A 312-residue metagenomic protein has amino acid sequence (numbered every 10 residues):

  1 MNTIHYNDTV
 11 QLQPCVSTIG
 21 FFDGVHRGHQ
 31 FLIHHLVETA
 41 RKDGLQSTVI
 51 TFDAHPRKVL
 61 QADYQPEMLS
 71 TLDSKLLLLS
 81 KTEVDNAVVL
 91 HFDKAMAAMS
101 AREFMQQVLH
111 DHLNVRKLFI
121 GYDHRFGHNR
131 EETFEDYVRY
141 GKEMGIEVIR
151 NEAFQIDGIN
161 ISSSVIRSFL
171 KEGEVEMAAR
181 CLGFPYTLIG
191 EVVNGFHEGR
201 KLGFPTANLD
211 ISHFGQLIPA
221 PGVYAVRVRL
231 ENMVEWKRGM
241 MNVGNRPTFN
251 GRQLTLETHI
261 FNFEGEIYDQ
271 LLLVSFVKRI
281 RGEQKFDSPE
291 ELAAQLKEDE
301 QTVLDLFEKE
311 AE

Functional and structural regions predicted by a protein language model:
M1-T3, P14-C15: Extreme N-terminal starter segment of soluble prokaryotic enzymes
N2-T9, V88: Short acidic-hydrophobic, aromatic-tinged amphipathic segments that line or gate anion-handling sites
D8-T71: N-terminal catalytic cores of NTP/NDP-binding nucleotidyl/phosphoryl-transfer enzymes
H26, L79, L118, A178 (+2 more regions): Residue-level signal for inorganic ion chemistry
F52, F92, A153: Cofactor-binding loop segments of dinucleotide-utilizing enzymes, especially the Rossmann-like FAD- and NAD(P)+-binding
K58-M144: N-terminal Rossmann-like or analogous alpha/beta NTP/dinucleotide-binding catalytic cores that position adenine
G141-N242: Glycine-rich, Lys/Arg-enriched anion-binding loops that position phosphate/diphosphate groups for phosphoryl
G195-E312: Phosphate/ribose-recognition catalytic cores of enzymes acting on nucleotide-derived substrates
